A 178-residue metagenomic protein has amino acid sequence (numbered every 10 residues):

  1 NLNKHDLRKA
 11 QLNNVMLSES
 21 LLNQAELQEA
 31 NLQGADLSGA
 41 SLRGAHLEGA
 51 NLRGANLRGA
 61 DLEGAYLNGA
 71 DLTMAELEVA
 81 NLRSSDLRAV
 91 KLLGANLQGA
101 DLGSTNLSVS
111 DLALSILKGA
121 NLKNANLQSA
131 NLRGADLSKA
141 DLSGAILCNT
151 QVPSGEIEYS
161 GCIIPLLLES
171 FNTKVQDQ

Functional and structural regions predicted by a protein language model:
N1-Q178: Tandem repeat scaffolds
